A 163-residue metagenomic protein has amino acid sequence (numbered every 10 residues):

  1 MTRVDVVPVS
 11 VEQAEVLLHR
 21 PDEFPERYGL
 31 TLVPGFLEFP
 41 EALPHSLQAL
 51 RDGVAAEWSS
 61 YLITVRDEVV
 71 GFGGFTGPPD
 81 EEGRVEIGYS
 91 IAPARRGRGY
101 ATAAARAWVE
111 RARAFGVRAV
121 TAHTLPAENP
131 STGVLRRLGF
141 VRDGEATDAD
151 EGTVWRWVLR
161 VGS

Functional and structural regions predicted by a protein language model:
M1-E86, I91-A94, E110-R111, F115 (+2 more regions): GNAT-family acyltransferases
Y89-I91, G97-R111, G133-R137: Conserved acetyl-CoA-binding loop-helix of GNAT-fold acetyltransferases
A122-T132: Conserved beta-strand-loop-alpha-helix junction that forms the acyl-donor binding cleft
L138-R142: A SAM-dependent methyltransferase catalytic signature shared across enzymes that methylate proteins
